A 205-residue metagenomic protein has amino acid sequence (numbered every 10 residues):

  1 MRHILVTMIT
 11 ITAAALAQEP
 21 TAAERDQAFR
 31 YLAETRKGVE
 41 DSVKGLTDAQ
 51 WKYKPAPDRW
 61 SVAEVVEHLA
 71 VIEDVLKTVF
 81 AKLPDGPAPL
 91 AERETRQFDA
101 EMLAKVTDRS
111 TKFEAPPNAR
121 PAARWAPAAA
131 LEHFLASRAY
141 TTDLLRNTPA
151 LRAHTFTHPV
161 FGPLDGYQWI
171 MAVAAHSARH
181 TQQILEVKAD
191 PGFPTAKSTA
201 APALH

Functional and structural regions predicted by a protein language model:
M1-I4: Positively charged n-region of N-terminal signal peptides that target proteins for export
I11-T12: Repetitive helical segments and hydrophobic/amphipathic motifs
A15-Q27, T78-F134, P159, D190-H205: Short, helix-capping/interhelical loops that line the mouth of catalytic, cofactor-, or ligand-binding pockets
A22-F29, Q50-E67, R120-A129, Y167-I170: Second-shell loop/turn segments in exported
R25-Y53, A178: N-terminal targeting signals for Sec/Tat export/insertion, comprising classic cleavable signal peptides
A28-Y31, T35, H68, A130-S137 (+2 more regions): Amphipathic alpha-helix face/heptad-repeat signature
T35-S42, I72-V75, R109-K112, S137 (+2 more regions): Amphipathic, well-ordered alpha-helical segments in soluble domains
Y53-M102, A139, D143-P202: Short, contiguous alpha-helical
